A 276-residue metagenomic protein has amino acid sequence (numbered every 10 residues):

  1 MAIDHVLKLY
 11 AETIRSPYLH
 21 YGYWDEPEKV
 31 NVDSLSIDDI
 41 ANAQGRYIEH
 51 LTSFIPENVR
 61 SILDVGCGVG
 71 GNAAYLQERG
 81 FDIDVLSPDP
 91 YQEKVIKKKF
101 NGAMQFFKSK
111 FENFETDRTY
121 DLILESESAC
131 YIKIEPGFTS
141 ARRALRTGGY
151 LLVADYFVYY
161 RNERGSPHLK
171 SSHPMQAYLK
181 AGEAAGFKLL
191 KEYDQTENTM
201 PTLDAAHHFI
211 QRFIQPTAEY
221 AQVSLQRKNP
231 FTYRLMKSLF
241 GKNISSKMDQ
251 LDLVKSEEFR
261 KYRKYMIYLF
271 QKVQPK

Functional and structural regions predicted by a protein language model:
M1-N31: N-terminal, positively charged/glycine-rich alpha-helical extensions of SAM-dependent methyltransferases
A41-N58: Conserved alpha-helix/loop element of class I SAM-dependent methyltransferases that forms part of the SAM/SAH-binding
L63-N113: Class I SAM-dependent methyltransferase SAM/SAH-binding core
N113-I123: A short acidic, Gly/Pro-enriched loop at the edge of an enzyme's catalytic core that lines a small-molecule cofactor
L122-E135: A short SAM/SAH-binding and catalytic strip from SAM-dependent methyltransferases
E135-Y150: A short glycine-rich, Lys/Arg-flanked "PGG" loop and its adjoining helix->strand segment in the class I
S166-E257: Substrate-binding/catalytic lobe of Class I Rossmann-like enzymes that use SAM or dcSAM, i.e., the mid-to-C-terminal
A206-T217, R260-K276: Core SAM-dependent methyltransferase catalytic element
